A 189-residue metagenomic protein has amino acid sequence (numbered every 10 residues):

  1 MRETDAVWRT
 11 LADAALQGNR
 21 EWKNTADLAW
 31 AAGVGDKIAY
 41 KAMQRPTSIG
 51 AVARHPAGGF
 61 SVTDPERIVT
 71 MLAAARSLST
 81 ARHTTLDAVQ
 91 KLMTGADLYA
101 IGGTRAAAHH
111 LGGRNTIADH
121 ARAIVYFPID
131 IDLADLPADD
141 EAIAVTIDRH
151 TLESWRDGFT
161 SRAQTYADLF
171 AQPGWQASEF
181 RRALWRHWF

Functional and structural regions predicted by a protein language model:
M1-D5, N24, A57-S77: Short, cationic-aromatic polyanion-contact patches
M1-E21: Short helix->loop/beta-hairpin flanking segments within DNA-binding domains
D5, R9-A12, A26, W30 (+1 more regions): A broadly conserved amphipathic alpha-helix scaffold signal in soluble, globular proteins
Q17-A31: Short acidic, hydrophobic short linear motifs in intrinsically disordered regions
G33-S48: Short amphipathic alpha-helical interaction segments
T47-A57: A short, conserved structural fragment
S77-F189: Long, low-complexity, charge-rich intrinsically disordered regions
